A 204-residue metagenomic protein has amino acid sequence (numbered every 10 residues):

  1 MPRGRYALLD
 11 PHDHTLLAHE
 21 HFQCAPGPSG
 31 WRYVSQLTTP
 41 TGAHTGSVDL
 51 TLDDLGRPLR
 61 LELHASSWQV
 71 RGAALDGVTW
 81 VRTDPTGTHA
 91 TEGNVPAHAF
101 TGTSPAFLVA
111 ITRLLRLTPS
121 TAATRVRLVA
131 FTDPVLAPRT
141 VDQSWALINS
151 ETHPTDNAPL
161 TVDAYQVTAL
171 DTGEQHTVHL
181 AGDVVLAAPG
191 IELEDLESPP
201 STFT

Functional and structural regions predicted by a protein language model:
M1-H19, G72-Q166, L170: Solvent-exposed helix/loop surface patches that form functional interfaces
M1-S47: N-terminal ordered "arm"
A18-H21, G46-V48, W68-G72, E174-H176 (+1 more regions): A structural detector for short beta-strand units
A25, T51-L55, V178-A181: Short beta-strand micro-motifs enriched in acidic
P40-H89: Hydrophobic/aromatic-rich structural module bridging two neighboring secondary-structure elements via a short loop
T161, Q166-T204: C-terminal structured interaction module
